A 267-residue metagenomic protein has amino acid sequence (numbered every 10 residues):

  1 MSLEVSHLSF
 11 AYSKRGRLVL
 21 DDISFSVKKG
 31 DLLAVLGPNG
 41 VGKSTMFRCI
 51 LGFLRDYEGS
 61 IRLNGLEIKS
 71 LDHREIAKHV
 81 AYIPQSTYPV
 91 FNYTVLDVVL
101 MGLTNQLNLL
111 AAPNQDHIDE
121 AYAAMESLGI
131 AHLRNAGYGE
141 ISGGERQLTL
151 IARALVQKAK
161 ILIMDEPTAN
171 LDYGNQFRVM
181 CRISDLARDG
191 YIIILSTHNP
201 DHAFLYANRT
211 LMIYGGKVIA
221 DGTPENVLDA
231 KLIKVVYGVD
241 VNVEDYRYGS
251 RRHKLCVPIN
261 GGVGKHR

Functional and structural regions predicted by a protein language model:
L36-P38: The feature captures the beta-strand-to-loop junction immediately N-terminal to the Walker
L51: Helix-to-loop junction immediately C-terminal to a conserved catalytic motif
G59-E67, I76: Conserved ABC transporter NBD signature motif
L100, Q115-L133, K158: Conserved ABC ATPase "signature" region
G137-I141, E145: Conserved ABC ATPase signature
L162-E166: Catalytic Walker B motif of ABC-type/P-loop ATPase nucleotide-binding domains
V236-R267: ABC ATPase nucleotide-binding domains
